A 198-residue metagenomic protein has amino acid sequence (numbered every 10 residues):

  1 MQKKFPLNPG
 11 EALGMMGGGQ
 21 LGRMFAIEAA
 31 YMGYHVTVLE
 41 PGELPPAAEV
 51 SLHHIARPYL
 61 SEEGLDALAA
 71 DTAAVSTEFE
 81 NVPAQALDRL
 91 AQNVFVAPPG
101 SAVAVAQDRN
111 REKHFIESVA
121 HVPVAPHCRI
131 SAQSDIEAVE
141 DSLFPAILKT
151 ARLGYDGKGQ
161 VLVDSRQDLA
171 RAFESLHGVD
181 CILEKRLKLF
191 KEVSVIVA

Functional and structural regions predicted by a protein language model:
M1-Q107, R111-H114: ATP-binding N-terminal substructure of ATP-dependent carboxylate-amine bond-forming enzymes
Q107-S194, A198: Active-site nucleotide/adenylate-binding loops and adjacent lid/helix of ATP-dependent enzymes
